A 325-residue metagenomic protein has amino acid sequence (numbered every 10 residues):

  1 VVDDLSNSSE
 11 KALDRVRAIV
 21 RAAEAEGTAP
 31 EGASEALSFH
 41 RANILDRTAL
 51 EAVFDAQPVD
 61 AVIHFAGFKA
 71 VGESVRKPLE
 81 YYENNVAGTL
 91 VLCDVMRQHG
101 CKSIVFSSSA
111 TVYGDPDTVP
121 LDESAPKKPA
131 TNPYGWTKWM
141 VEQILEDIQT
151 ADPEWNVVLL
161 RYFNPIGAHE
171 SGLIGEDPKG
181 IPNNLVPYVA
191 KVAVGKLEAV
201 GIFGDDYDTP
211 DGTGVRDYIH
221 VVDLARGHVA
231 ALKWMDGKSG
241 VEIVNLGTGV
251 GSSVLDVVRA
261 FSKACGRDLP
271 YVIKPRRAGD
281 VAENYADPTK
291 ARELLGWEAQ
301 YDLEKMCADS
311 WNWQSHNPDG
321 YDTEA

Functional and structural regions predicted by a protein language model:
V1-A168: N-terminal Rossmann-like NAD(P)+-binding domain of SDR-like oxidoreductases, especially those catalyzing
P30, S34, L185-A325: C-terminal substrate-binding subdomain of Rossmann-fold SDR/epimerase-dehydratase oxidoreductases
F39-H40, A52, H64, V71 (+8 more regions): Short, flexible active-site loop motifs that bind/organize anionic cofactors or intermediates
I63, N84, A110, T131 (+7 more regions): Short glycine- and Lys/Arg-enriched binding-loop motifs that mark or flank ligand-binding interfaces
K69, L90, P116, T137 (+5 more regions): Gly/Ser/Thr-rich beta-alpha loop segments that engage phosphate groups in nucleotides
V71-S74, A168-G175, P210-G212: A short acidic, helix-capping loop that chelates divalent metal ions and anchors anionic groups
E80-Y82, A130-W139, G175-P187, D217-Y218 (+1 more regions): Short-chain dehydrogenase/reductase
H169-P182, V189-V192, E198: Hydrophobic, Gly/Ser/Ala-rich alpha-helical and linker tracts in large acyl-processing enzymes of secondary/lipid
